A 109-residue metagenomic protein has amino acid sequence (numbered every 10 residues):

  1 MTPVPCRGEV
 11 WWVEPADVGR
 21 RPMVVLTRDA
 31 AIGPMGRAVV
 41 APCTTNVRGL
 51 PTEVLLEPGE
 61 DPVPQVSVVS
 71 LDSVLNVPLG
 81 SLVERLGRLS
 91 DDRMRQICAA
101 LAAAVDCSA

Functional and structural regions predicted by a protein language model:
M1-A109: Conserved functional hotspots at enzyme active or ligand-binding sites that engage polyanionic ligands
